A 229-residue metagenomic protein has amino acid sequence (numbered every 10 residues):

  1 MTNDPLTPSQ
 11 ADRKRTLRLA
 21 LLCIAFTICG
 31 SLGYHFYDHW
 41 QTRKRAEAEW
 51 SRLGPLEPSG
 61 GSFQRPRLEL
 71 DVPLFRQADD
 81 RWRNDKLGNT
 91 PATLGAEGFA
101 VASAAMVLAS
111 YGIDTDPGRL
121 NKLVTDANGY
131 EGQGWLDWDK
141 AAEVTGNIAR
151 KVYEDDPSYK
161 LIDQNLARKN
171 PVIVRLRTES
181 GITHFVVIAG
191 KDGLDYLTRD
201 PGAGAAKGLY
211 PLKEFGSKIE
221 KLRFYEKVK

Functional and structural regions predicted by a protein language model:
T2-A11, Y34-Q41, L108-K229: Conserved active-site-adjacent core of cysteine acyl-enzyme catalytic domains
T2-N128: Active-site-adjacent structural segments surrounding the nucleophilic cysteine of cysteine proteases and isopeptidases
